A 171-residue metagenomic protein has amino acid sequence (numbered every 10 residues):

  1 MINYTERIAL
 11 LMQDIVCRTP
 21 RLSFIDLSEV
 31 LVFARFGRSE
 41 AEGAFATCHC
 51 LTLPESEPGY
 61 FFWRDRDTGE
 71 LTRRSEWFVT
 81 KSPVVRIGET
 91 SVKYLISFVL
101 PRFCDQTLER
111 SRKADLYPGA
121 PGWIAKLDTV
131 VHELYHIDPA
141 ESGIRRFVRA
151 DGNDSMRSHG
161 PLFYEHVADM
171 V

Functional and structural regions predicted by a protein language model:
M1-E89: A metal-dependent hydrolase signature that marks the N-terminal structural subdomain at the beginning of catalytic folds
N3-Y4, D154-V171: Long, intrinsically disordered, low-complexity Ser/Thr/Pro-rich regulatory/activation regions of nuclear proteins
P20, Y135-G143, A168-V171: Hydrophobic/aromatic-lined pockets within catalytic cores
L27, I124-A125: Generic structural microfeature
V32, I96, T129-V130: Long, contiguous hydrophobic alpha-helical segments, chiefly transmembrane helices and signal peptides
E57, W63-I124, I137-E141, R145-F147 (+1 more regions): Active-site scaffold of zinc-dependent metalloenzymes
A125-E133: Short alpha-helical catalytic segment bearing the HExxH-like zincin motif of zinc-dependent metalloproteases
